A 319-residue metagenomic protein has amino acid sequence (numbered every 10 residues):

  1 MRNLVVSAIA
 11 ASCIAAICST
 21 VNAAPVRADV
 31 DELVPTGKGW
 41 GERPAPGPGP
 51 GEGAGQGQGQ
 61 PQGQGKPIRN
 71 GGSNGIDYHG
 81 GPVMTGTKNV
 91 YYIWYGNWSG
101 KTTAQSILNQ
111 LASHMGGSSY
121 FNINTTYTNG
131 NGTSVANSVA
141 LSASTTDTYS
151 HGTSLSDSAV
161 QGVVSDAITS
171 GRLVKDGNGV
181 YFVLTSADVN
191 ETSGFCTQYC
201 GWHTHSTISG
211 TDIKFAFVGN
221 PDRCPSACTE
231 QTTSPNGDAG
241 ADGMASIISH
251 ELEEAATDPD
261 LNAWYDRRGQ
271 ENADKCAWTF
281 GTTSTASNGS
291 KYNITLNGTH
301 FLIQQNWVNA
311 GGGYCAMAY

Functional and structural regions predicted by a protein language model:
M1-I9: Bacterial N-terminal signal peptides that target proteins for export
A8-A16: Bacterial N-terminal signal peptides
A10-A11, V21, V26: Cleavable N-terminal signal peptides
P25-D166: N-terminal carbohydrate-binding/catalytic regions of secreted carbohydrate-active enzymes
T87-V90, G117, D176-Y181, T211-K214 (+1 more regions): Loop/turn elements at helix/coil->beta-strand transitions in domains of secreted/extracellular proteins
A136-H205: Active-site-proximal segments of metallohydrolase catalytic domains
Q198-D242, D258-Y319: Metalloprotease/metallohydrolase-associated module, dominated by Zn2+-dependent proteases
S246-D258: Active-site recognition of the HExxH zinc-binding catalytic motif
